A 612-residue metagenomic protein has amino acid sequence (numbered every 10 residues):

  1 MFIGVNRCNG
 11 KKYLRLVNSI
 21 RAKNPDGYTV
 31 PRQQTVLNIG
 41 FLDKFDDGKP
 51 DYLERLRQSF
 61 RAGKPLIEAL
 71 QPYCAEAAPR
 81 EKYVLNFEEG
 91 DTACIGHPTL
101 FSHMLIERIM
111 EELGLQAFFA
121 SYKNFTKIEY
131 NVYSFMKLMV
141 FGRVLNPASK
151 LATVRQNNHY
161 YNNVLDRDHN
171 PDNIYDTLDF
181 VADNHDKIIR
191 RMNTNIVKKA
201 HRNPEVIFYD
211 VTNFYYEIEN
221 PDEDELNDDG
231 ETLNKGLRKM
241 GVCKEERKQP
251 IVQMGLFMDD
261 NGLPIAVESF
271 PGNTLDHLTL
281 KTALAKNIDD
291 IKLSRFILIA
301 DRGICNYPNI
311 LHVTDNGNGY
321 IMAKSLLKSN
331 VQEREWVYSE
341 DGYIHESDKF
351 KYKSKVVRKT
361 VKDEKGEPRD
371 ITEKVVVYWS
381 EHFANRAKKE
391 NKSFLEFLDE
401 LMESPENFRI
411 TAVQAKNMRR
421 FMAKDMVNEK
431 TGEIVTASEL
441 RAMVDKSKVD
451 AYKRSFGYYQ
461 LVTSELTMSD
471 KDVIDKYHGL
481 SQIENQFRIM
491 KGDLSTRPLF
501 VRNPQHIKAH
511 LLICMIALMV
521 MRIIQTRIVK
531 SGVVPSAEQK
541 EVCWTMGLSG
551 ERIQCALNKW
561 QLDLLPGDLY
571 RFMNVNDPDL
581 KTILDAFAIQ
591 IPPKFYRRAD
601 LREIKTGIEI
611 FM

Functional and structural regions predicted by a protein language model:
F2-R61: Short, surface-exposed polybasic/aromatic micro-patch for ligand or macromolecular engagement
I3-V5, K11-Y13, L115-M612: Anion-binding and metal-coordination hotspots
N9, I20-A22, L42-G48, K64 (+5 more regions): Short loop/turn segments at secondary-structure transitions that flank enzyme active sites
Q33, Q58, E81, K359 (+1 more regions): Positively charged, low-complexity intrinsically disordered regions
L37-G40, Y83, L113, E396: Intrinsic-disorder/low-complexity peptide segments enriched for small residues
D47-L85, D91, E107, N574-I604: Compositionally biased, intrinsically disordered linkers/stalks adjacent to structured regions
D51, R61, P65, A93-I106 (+7 more regions): Alpha-helix boundary/N-cap detector
F60-S134, L138-N158: Extended, charge-enriched "interface" segments that sit outside catalytic cores
